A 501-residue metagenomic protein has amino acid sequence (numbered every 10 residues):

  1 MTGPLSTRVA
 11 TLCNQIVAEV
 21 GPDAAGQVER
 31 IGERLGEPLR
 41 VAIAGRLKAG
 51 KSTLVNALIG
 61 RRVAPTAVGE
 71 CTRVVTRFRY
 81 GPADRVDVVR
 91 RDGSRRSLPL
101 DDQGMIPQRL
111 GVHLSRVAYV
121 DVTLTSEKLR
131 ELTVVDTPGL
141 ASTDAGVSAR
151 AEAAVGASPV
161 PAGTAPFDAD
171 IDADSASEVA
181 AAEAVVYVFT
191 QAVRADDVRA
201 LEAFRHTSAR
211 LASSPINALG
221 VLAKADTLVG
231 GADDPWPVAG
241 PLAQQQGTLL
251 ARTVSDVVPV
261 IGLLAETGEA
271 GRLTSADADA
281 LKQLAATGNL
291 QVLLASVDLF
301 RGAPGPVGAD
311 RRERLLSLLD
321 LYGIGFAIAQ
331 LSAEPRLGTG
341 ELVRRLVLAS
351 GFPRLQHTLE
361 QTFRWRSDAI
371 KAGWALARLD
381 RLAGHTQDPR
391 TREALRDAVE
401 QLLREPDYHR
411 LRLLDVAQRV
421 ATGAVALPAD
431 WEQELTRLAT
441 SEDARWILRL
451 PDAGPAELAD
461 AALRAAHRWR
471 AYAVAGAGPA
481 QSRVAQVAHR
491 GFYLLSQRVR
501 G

Functional and structural regions predicted by a protein language model:
M1-P22: Charged, amphipathic alpha-helical linker segments immediately N-terminal to NTP-binding catalytic cores
R8, L12-Q15, Q27, T358 (+3 more regions): Charge-rich, solvent-exposed alpha-helical interaction surfaces
I16, P335, T362, R366 (+2 more regions): Secondary-structure edge/capping motif, primarily at the C-terminal ends of alpha-helices and the immediately following
G32, G36-L294, A349: Globular "head" domains of long coiled-coil molecular machines
G50, F326-E334, R437, A461-R468: Active-site-adjacent bridging/hinge elements
S213-P215, L219, A225-D233, P237-L411: C-terminal end of P-loop GTPase domains and the immediately downstream helical coupling element
H409-G501: N-terminal J-domain/J-like co-chaperone modules of DnaJ/Hsp40 proteins
